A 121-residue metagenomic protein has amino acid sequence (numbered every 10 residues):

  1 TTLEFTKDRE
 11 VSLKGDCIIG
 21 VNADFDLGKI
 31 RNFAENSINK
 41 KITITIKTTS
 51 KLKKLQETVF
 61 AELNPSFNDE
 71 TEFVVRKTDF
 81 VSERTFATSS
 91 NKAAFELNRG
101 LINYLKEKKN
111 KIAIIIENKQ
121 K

Functional and structural regions predicted by a protein language model:
T1-K121: Conserved mixed alpha/beta catalytic, RNA-binding, or beta-rich assembly cores of soluble enzyme, regulatory
